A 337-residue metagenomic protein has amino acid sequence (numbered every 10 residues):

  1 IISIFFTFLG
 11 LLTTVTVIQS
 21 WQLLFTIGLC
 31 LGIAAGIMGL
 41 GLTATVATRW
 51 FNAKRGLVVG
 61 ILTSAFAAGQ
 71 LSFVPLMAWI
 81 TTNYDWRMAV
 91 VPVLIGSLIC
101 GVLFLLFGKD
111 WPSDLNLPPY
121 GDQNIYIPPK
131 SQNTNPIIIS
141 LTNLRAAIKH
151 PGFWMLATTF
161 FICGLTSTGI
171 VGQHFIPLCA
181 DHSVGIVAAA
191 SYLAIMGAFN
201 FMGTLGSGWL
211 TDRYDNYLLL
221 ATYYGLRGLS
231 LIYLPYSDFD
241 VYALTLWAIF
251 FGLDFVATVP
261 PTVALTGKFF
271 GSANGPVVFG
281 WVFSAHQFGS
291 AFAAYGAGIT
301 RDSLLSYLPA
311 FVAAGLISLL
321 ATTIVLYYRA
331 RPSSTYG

Functional and structural regions predicted by a protein language model:
F5-Q19, L226-F239: C-terminal ends and interior cores of transmembrane alpha-helices in multi-pass membrane transporters/permeases
G10, Q22-M38, F161, A243-A257: Hydrophobic core of transmembrane alpha-helices in multi-pass small-molecule transporters, especially MFS/SLC-type
I27-S64, L265: Cytoplasmic helix-loop-helix junction between adjacent transmembrane helices in 12-TM secondary transporters
L62-L115: Helix-loop-helix hairpin linking two adjacent transmembrane segments in secondary transporters
S72, L76-Y84, C179-A180, L210-T211 (+1 more regions): Interfacial helix-cap and linker-helix signal at transmembrane-aqueous boundaries of multi-pass secondary transporters
V90-L106, P309-Y327: Symmetry-related core transmembrane helices of the 12-TM Major Facilitator Superfamily/SLC fold
R145-S207, A293: Extracytoplasmic gate region of multi-pass secondary transporters
A188, A194-N200, T204-L265: C-terminal transmembrane helical hairpin of 12-TM major facilitator-type secondary transporters
